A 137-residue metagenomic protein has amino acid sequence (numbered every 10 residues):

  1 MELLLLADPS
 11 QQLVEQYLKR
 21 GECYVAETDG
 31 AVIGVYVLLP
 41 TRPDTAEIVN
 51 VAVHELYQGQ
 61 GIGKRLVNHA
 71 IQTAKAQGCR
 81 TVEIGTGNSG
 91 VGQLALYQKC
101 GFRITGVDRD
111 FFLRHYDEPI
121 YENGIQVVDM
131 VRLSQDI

Functional and structural regions predicted by a protein language model:
M1-L56, V67-N68, D136: Acetyl-CoA-dependent GNAT
G21, V127-R132: Short hydrophobic/aromatic beta-strand or adjacent loop that forms the aromatic wall/cage of a ligand/substrate-binding
V53, G59-Q72, A95, K99: Conserved acetyl-CoA-binding loop-helix of GNAT-fold acetyltransferases
A74-T86, L96: Conserved GNAT acetyl-CoA-binding A-motif
I84-L94, R109-H115: Conserved beta-strand-loop-alpha-helix junction that forms the acyl-donor binding cleft
Q98-G106: Conserved acetyl-CoA-binding loop of GNAT-fold acetyltransferases
T105-D129: Short, flexible, glycine-rich and Lys/Arg-enriched loop motifs at helix boundaries that contact anionic partners
